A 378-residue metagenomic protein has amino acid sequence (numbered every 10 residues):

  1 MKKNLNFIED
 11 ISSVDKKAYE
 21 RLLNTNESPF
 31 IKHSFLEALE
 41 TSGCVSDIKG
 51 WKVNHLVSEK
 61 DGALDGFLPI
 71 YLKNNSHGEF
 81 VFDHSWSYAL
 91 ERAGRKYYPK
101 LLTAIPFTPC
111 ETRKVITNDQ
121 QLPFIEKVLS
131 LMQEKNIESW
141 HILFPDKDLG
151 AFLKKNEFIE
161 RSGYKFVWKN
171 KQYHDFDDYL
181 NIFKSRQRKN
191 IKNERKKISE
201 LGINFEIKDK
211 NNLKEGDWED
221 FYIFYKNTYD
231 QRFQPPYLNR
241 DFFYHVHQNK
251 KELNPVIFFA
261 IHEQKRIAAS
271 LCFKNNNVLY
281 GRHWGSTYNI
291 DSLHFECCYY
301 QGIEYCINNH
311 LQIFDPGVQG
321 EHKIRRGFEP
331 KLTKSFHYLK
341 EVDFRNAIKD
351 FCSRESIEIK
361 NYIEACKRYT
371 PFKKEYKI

Functional and structural regions predicted by a protein language model:
M1-I378: N-acyltransferase acceptor-side catalytic subdomain
